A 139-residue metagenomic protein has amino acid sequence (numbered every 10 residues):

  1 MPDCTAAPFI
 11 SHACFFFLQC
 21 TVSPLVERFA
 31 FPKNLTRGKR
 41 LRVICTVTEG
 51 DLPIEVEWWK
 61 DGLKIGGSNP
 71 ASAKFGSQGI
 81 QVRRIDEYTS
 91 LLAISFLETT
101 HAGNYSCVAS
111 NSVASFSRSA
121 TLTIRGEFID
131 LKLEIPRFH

Functional and structural regions predicted by a protein language model:
M1-C4, S11-H139: Immunoglobulin-superfamily
